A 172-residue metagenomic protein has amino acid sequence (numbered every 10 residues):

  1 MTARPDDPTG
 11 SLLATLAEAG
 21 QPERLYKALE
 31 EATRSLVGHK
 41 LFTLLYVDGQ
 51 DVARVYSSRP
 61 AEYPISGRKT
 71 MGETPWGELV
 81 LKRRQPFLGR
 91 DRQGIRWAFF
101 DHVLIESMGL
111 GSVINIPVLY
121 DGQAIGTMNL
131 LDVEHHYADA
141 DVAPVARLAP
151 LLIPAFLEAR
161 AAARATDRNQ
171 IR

Functional and structural regions predicted by a protein language model:
M1-E18, R168-R172: Signal-transmission linkers at sensory-effector interfaces
P8-T15, Q21-L44: Amphipathic alpha-helical coiled-coil segments that mediate homodimerization and allosteric signal transmission
L41, H102, N115, T127: Short hydrophobic/aromatic beta-strand element in the GNAT-like acyltransferase core that lines or flanks the acyl-donor
L44-P64: GAF sensory/regulatory domain recognition with acknowledged cross-activation on helical regulatory dimers
V47, E62-W97, E106: Regulatory sensory and allosteric helical modules in signal-transduction proteins and certain transcription factors
S112-L119: A short, aliphatic-rich beta-strand micro-motif
L119-D132: Sensory-domain boundary capping and coupling elements
D132-R172: Juxtadomain coupling helices with adjacent low-complexity linkers
